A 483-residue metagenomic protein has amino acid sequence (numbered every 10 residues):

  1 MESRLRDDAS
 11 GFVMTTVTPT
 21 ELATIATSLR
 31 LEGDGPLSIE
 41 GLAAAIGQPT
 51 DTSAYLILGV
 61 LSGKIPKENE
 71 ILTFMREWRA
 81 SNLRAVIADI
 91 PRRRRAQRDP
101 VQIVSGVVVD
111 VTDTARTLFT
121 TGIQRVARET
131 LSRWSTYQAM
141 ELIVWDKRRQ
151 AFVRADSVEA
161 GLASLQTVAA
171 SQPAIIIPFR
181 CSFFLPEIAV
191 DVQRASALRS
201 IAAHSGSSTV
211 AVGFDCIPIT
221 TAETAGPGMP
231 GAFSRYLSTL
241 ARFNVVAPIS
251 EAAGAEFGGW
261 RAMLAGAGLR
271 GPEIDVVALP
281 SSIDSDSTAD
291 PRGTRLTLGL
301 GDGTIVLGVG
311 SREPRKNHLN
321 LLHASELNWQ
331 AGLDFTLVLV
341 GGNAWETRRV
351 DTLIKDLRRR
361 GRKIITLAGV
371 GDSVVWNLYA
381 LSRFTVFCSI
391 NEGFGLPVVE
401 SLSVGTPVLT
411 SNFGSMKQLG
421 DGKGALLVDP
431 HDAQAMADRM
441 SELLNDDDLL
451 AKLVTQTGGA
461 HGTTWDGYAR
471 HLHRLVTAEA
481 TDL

Functional and structural regions predicted by a protein language model:
E2-L483: Carbohydrate transferase catalytic cores enriched for Leloir-type hexosyltransferases
